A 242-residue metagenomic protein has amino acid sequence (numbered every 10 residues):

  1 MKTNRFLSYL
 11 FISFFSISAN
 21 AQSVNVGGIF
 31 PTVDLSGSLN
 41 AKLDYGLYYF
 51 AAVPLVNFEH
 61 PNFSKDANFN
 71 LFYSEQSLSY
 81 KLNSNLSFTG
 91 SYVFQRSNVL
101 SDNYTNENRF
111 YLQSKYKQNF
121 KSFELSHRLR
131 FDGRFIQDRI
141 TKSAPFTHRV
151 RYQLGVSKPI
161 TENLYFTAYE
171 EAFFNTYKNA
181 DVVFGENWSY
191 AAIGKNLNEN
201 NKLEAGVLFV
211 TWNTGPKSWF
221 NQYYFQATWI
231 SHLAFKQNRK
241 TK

Functional and structural regions predicted by a protein language model:
M1-G27, S231-L233: Bacterial Sec-dependent N-terminal signal peptides
Q22-N83: Start-of-domain marker
G27-I29, N68-F72, N106-F110, A144-V150 (+2 more regions): Residues that define the transmembrane beta-barrel architecture of outer-membrane proteins
V33-G37, Q76-Y80, L112-Y116, F131 (+3 more regions): Residues on the lipid-exposed face of transmembrane beta-strands in outer-membrane beta-barrel proteins
A41-L47, N85-G90, K121-L125, N163-F166 (+2 more regions): Repeated loop/turn-to-beta-strand initiation elements of outer-membrane beta-barrel proteins
Y49-L55, Y92-N98, Q118-F120, F131-F135 (+3 more regions): Transmembrane beta-strands of outer-membrane beta-barrel pores
E59-S64, S97-S101, D138-K142, T176-N179 (+1 more regions): Extracellular loop and loop/strand-boundary signature of outer-membrane beta-barrel proteins
E124-T211: Outer-membrane beta-barrel transmembrane domain signature
